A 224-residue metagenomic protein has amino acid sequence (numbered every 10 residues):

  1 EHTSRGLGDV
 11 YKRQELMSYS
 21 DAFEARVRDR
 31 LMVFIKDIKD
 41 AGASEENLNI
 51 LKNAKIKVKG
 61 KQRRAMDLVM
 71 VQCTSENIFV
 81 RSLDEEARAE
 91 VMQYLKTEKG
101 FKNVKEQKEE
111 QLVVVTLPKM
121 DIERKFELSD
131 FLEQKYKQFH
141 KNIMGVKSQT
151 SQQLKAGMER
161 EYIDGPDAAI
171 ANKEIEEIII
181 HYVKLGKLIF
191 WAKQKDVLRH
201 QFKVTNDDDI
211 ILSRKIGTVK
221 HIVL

Functional and structural regions predicted by a protein language model:
E1-Y11: Single conserved hydrophobic/aromatic residue that forms the stacking wall/gate of nucleotide- or nucleobase-binding
G6, F101-K102, E161: Glycine-centered secondary-structure boundary/capping sites
D9-Q93: A positional/architectural concept
K12-M17, N49-K59, V91-Q93, E109-V115 (+2 more regions): Phosphate-binding glycine-rich loops and adjacent basic patches that engage nucleotide phosphates, nucleic-acid
L48, V58-T74, E106-L112, K119 (+1 more regions): Flexible hinge/switch segments at interdomain interfaces of large molecular machines
M70-Q72, E76-H140: Acidic-enriched and Gly/Ser
Q111-L224: Positively charged, low-complexity, intrinsically disordered RNA-binding extensions
